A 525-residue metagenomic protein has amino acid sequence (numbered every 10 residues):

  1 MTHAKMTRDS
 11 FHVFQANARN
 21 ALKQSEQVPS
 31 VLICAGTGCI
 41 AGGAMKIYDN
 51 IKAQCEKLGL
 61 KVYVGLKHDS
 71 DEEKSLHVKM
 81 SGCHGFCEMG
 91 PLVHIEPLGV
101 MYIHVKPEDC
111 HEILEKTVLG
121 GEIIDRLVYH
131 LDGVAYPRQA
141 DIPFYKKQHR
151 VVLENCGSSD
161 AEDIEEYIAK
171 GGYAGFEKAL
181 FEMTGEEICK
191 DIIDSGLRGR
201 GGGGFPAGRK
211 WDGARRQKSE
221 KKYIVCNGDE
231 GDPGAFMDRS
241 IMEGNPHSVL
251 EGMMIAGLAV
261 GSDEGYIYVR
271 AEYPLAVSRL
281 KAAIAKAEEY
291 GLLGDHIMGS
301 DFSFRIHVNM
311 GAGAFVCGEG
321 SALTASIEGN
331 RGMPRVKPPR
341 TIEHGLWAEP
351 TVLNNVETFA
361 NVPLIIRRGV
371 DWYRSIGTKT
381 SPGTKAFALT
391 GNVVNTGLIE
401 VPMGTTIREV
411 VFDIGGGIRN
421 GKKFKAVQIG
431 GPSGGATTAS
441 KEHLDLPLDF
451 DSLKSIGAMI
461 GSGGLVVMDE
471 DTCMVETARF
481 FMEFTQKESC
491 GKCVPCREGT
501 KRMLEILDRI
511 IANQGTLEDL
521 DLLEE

Functional and structural regions predicted by a protein language model:
H3-P29, M45-V78, M89-P91, E96-H130 (+10 more regions): Ferredoxin-type iron-sulfur electron-transfer modules in oxidoreductases and energy-metabolism complexes
A35-G43, E88, I192-A214, A256 (+3 more regions): Conserved phosphate/anionic-ligand binding catalytic regions in large, soluble enzymes, centered on
Q54-C55, G252-A256, M403-R419: Short amphipathic, charge-patterned alpha-helical segments
V128-D194, A348, N354-G369: Flexible inter-domain linker/hinge segments
K147-Q148, V277-M403, G415: Hydrophobic alpha-helical positions that pack around
S159-A174, C226-D238, T341-L346, A388-V393: Gly-rich Lys/Arg/Thr-decorated short loops/hinges at beta-loop-alpha junctions or inter-strand turns that position
E177-K218, R374-S375, T380, A388-L389 (+3 more regions): Accessory "access/gating" subregions that flank catalytic or transport cores
N245-A259: Histidine-anchored nucleotide/phosphate-binding helix
